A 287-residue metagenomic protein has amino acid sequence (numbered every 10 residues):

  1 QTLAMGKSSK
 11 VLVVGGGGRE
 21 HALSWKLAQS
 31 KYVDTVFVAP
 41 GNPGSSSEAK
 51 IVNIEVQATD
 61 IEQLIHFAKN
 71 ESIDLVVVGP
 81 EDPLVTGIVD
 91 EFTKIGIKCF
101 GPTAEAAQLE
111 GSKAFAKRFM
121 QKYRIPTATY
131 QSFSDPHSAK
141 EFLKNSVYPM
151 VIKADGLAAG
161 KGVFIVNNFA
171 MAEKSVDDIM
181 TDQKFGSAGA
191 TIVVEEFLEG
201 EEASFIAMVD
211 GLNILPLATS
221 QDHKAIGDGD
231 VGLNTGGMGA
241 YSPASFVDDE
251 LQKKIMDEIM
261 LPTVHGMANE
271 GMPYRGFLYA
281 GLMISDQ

Functional and structural regions predicted by a protein language model:
T2-A104: ATP-binding N-terminal substructure of ATP-dependent carboxylate-amine bond-forming enzymes
V13, V38-A39, V77-V78, C99-P102 (+5 more regions): General beta-strand structural signal in soluble alpha/beta enzymes
S47-A49, I65, Q108-A114, G227-G229: Short, charged, surface-exposed secondary-structure boundary motifs
N53-T59, Q131-D135, V166: Short acidic-hydrophobic, aromatic-tinged amphipathic segments that line or gate anion-handling sites
F100-G162: A conserved helix-loop-beta module that forms one wall/lid of the active-site cleft in ATP-utilizing catalytic domains
V166-Q287: Internal nucleotide-binding/catalytic subdomain
